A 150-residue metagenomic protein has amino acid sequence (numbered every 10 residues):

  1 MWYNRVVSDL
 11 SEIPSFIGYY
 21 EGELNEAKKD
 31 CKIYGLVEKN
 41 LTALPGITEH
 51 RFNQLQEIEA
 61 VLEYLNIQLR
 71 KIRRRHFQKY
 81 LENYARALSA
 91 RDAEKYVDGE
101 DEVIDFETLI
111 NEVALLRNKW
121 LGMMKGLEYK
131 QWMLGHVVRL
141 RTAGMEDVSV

Functional and structural regions predicted by a protein language model:
M1-K29: Extended, charged low-complexity scaffolding/tethering segments
G22-N53: Short, charge-rich amphipathic alpha-helices with coiled-coil/heptad character
E59, K79, L121: Catalytic phosphate/metal-binding cores of nucleic-acid and nucleotide-processing enzymes, i.e., regions that mediate
L65-L109: Extended, amphipathic alpha-helical coiled-coil scaffold segments used for oligomerization/tethering in eukaryotic
N66-R74, D105-L140: Long amphipathic alpha-helical coiled-coil segments
R141-V150: Acidic, low-complexity, intrinsically disordered peripheral segments
